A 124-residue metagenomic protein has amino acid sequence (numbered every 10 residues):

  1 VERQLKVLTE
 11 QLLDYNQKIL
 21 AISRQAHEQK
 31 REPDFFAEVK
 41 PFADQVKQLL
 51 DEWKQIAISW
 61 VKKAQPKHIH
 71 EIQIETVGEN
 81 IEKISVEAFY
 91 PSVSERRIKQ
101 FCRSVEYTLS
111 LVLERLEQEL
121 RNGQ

Functional and structural regions predicted by a protein language model:
V1, R31-F35, P66, H70 (+1 more regions): Residue-level recognition of alpha-helical structural elements
V1-F36, C102, L109: Short terminal alpha-helical segments
N16-R24, L50-A57, G78-S85: Extended amphipathic alpha-helical scaffold segments
R24-R31, I58-Q65, V86-V93, E117 (+1 more regions): Short, flexible helix-adjacent loops and helix caps
D34-Q45: A loop-to-helix transmembrane entry motif
L49-H70: Short, solvent-exposed, charged loop/turn and helix-capping segments that join or cap alpha-helices on peripheral
H68-N80: Short, well-ordered alpha-helical segments that carry or flank key catalytic/ligand-binding motifs at enzyme/regulatory
E79-Q124: Amphipathic alpha-helical binding modules
